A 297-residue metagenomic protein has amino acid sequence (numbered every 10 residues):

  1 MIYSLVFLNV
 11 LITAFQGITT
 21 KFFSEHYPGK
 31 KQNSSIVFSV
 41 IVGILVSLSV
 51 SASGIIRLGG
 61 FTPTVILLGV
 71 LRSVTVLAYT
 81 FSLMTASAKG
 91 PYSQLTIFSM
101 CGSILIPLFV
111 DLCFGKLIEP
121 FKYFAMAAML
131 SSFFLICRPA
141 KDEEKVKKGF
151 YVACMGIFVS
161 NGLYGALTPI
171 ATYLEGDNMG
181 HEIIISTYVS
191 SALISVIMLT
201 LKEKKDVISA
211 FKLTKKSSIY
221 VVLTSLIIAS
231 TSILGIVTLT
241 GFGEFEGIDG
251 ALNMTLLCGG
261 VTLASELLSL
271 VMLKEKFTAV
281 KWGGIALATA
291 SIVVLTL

Functional and structural regions predicted by a protein language model:
M1-L297: Polytopic alpha-helical membrane proteins, predominantly small-molecule transporters/carriers
